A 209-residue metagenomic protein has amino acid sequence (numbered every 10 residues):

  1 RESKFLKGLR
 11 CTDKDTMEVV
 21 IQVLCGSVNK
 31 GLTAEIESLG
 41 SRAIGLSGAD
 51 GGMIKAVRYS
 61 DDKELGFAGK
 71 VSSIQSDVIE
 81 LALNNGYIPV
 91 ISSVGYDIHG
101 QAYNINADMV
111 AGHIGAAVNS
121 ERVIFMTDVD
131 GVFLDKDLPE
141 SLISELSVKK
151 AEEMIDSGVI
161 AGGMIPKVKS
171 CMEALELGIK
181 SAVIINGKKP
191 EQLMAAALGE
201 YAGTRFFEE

Functional and structural regions predicted by a protein language model:
R1-Q192, E208-E209: Nucleotide/pyrophosphate-binding catalytic subdomain
L198-E209: Active-site loop ensemble at the mouth of alpha/beta enzyme cores that anchors a bound cofactor
